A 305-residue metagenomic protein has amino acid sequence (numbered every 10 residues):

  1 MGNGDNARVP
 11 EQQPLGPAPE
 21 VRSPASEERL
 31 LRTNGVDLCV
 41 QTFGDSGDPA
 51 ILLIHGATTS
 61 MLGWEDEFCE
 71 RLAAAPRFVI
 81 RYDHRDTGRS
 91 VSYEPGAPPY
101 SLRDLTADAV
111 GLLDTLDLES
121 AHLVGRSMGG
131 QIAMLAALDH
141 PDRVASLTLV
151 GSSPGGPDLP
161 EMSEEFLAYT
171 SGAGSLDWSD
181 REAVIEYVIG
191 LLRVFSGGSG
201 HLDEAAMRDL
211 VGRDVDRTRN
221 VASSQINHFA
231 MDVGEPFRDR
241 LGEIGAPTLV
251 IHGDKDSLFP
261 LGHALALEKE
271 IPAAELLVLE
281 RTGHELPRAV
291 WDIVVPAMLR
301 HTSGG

Functional and structural regions predicted by a protein language model:
N34-S92: Conserved HGGG/HGGXW glycine-rich cap/lid loop of the alpha/beta-hydrolase fold
A57, D254-D256, R281-G283: Acidic beta-to-alpha connecting loop that harbors the catalytic carboxylate
D86-V124: Active-site loop/oxyanion-hole signature of alpha/beta-hydrolase fold enzymes
E119-E161: Conserved hydrolase catalytic core segment
E164-D239, A246, A266: Alpha/beta-hydrolase
I244, V250-H252: Short beta-strand/loop motif that positions the catalytic acidic residue of the alpha/beta-hydrolase fold
S257-H263: Conserved alpha/beta-hydrolase "acid-adjacent" motif
A274-G305: Catalytic active-site module of serine/aspartate enzymes centered on a nucleophile-bearing elbow/loop
